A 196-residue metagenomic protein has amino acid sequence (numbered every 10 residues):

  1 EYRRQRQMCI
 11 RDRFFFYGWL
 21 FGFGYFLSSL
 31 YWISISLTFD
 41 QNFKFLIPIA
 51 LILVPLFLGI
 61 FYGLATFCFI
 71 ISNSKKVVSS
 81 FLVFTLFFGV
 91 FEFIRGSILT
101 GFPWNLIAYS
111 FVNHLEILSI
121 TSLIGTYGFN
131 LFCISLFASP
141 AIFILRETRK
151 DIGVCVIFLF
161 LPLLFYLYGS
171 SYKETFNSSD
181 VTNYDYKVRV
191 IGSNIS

Functional and structural regions predicted by a protein language model:
E1: BZIP DNA-binding basic region
R4-Q7, R11-N177, V190: Membrane-embedded alpha-helical bundles of multi-pass enzymes that act on lipidic or dolichyl-linked glycan substrates
T175-S196: Soluble catalytic domains of enzymes that build or remodel membrane lipids, polysaccharides, and related
